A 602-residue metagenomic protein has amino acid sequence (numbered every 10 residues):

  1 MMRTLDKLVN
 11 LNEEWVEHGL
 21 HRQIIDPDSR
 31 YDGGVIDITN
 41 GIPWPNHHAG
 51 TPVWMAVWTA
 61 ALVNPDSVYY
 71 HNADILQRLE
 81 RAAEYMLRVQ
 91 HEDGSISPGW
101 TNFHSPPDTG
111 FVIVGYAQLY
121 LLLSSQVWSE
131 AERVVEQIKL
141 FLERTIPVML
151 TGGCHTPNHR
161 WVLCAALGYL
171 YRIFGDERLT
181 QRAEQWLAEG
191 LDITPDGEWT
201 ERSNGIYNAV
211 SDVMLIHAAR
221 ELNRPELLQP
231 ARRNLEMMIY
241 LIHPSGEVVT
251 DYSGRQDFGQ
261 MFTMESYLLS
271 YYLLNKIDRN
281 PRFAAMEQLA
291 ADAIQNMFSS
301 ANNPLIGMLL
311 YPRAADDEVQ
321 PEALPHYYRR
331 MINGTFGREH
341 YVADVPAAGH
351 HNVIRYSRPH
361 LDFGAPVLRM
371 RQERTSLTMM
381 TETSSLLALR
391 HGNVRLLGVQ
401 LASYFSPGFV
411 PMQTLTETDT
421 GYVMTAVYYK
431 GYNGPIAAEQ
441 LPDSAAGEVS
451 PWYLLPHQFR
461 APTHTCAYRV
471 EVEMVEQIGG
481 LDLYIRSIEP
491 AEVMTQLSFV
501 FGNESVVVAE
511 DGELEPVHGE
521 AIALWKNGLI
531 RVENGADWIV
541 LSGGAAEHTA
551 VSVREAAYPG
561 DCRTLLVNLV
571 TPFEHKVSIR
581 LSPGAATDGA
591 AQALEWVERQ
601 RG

Functional and structural regions predicted by a protein language model:
M1-G50, A73, Q77-E84, V89: Low-complexity, Ser/Thr/Pro/Gly-enriched N-terminal "stalk/linker" regions
L11-N12, Y69-I75, L121-S124, Y169-Y171 (+2 more regions): Short low-complexity stretches enriched in small and charged residues
W15-H18, R22, W44, V148 (+3 more regions): Intrinsically disordered Ser/Thr phosphorylation hotspots
P43-L222, L227-L228: Aromatic-lined, polymer-binding surfaces characteristic of secreted/periplasmic polysaccharide-degrading enzymes
T59, H91, A117, R172 (+6 more regions): Residue-level marker of positions within ordered structural domains that often coincide with functionally constrained
I206-H217, N234-M237, K576-A591: Long hydrophobic alpha-helical segments typical of transmembrane helices together with their membrane-interfacial
E226-N534: Extended polysaccharide-engagement surfaces of secreted carbohydrate-active enzymes
V500, E533-G602: Beta-strand-rich recognition/accessory modules
